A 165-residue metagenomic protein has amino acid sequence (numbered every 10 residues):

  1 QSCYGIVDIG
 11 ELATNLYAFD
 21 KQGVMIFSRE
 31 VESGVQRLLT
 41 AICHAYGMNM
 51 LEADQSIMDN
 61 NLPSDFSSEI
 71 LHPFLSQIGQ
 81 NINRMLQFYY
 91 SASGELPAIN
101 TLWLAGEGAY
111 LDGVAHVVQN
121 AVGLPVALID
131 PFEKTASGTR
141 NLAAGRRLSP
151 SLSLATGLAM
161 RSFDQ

Functional and structural regions predicted by a protein language model:
Q1-Q165: Hydrophobic/aromatic-enriched cytosolic interaction surfaces used to assemble or bind macromolecules
